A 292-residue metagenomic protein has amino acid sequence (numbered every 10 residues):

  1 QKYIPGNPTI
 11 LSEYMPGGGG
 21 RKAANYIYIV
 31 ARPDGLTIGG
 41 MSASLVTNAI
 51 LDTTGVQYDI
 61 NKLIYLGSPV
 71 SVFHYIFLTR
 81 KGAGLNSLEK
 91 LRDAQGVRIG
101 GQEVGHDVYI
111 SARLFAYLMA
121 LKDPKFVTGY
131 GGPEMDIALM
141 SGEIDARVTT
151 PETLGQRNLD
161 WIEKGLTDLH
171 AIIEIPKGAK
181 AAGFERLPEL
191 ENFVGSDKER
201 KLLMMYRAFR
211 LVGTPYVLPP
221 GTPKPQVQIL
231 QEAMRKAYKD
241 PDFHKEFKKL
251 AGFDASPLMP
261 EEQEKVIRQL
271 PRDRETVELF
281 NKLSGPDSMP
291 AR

Functional and structural regions predicted by a protein language model:
Q1-Y65, V104-V108, Y117-W161, Y238-L250 (+3 more regions): N-terminal (or domain-start) structured segment
S12, I27, L51, F77 (+11 more regions): Residue-level signal for nonpolar/aromatic packing positions in well-ordered secondary structure
L36-G39, V56-I76, R98-G100, H170 (+1 more regions): A structural signal for short loop-to-beta-strand junctions that line the ligand-binding cleft of periplasmic/secreted
A43, R80-L85, G101-D107, E152 (+3 more regions): Short coil/turn segments
I50, G67-D93, A171-L187, Y216-L218: Hydrophobic/proline-rich hinge and linker segments of small-molecule sensing/allosteric domains, predominantly
K90-V108, D145, L190: Short loop->beta-strand "edge-of-pocket" segments that line small-molecule binding or catalytic clefts across diverse
R157-Y238, E275-E278, P286-R292: C-terminal lobe and pocket-closing loops of periplasmic/extracytoplasmic Venus-flytrap solute-binding proteins
E174-K180, L190, Q228, R235 (+1 more regions): Mature extracytoplasmic/periplasmic domains
